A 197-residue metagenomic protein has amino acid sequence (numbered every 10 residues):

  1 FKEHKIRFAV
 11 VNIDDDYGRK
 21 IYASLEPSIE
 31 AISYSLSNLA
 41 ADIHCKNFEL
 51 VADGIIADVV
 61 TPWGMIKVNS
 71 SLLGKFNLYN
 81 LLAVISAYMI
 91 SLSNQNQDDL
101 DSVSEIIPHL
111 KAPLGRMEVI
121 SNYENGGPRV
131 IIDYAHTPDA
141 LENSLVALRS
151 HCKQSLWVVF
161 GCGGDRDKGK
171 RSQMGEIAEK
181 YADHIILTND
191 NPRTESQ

Functional and structural regions predicted by a protein language model:
F1-R129, K153: Acidic, Mg2+-coordinating active-site environments of NTP-dependent enzymes
V11, S70-L73, Y134, G163 (+1 more regions): Glycine- and other small-residue-rich loops at beta-strand/loop junctions that grip anionic moieties
A83, H136, A140: Conserved cofactor-binding/catalytic machinery of classical short-chain dehydrogenase/reductase
N96, Y134, Q197: Flexible, glycine- and charge-enriched loops at secondary-structure boundaries
P108, A112-G115, D139-L141, V146-Q197: Active-site beta-alpha connecting loops in nucleotide-dependent enzymes
R129-H136: Switch II (G3) loop of P-loop NTPases
